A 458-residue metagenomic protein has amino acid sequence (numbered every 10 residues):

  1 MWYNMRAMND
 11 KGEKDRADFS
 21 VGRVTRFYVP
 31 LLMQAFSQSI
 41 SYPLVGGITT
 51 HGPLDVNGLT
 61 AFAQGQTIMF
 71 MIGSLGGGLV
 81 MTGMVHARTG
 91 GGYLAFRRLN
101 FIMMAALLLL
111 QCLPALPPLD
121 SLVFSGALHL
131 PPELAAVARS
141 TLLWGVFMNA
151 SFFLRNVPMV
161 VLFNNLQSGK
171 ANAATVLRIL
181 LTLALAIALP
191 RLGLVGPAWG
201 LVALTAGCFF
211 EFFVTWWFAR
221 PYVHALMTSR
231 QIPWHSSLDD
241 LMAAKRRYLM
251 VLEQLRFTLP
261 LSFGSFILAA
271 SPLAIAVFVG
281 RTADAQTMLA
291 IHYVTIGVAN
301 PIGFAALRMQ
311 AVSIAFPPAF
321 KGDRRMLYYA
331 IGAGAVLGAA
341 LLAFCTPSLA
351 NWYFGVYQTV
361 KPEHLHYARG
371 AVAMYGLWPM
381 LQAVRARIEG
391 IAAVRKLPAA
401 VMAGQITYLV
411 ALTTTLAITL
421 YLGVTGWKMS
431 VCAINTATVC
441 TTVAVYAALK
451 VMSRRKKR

Functional and structural regions predicted by a protein language model:
W2-V29, L134-A136, P197-T205, F213-A269 (+1 more regions): Interhelical loop/hinge segments that connect adjacent transmembrane helices in multipass membrane
Y3, S39-T60, S125-H129, P190-L194 (+3 more regions): Helix-terminus/linker motif at the lipid-water interface of multi-pass membrane proteins
R16-I40, L142, V146, G169-A173 (+6 more regions): Hydrophobic faces of transmembrane alpha-helices in multi-pass small-molecule transporters and flippases across diverse
L59-Q111, R155-N164, I291-F344, R385-A393 (+1 more regions): Small-residue-rich hydrophobic transmembrane alpha-helices
L94, V161-I187, A198, A319-G332 (+1 more regions): Alpha-helical transmembrane segments of multi-pass membrane transporters/permeases
L109-R139, A339-R369: Short membrane-interface helical motifs at transmembrane helix boundaries in multi-pass membrane transporters
P131-P158, V298, I302, K361-I388: Alpha-helical transmembrane segments of multi-pass membrane proteins
T141, A173-H224, R230, W234 (+1 more regions): Hydrophobic alpha-helical transmembrane segments
